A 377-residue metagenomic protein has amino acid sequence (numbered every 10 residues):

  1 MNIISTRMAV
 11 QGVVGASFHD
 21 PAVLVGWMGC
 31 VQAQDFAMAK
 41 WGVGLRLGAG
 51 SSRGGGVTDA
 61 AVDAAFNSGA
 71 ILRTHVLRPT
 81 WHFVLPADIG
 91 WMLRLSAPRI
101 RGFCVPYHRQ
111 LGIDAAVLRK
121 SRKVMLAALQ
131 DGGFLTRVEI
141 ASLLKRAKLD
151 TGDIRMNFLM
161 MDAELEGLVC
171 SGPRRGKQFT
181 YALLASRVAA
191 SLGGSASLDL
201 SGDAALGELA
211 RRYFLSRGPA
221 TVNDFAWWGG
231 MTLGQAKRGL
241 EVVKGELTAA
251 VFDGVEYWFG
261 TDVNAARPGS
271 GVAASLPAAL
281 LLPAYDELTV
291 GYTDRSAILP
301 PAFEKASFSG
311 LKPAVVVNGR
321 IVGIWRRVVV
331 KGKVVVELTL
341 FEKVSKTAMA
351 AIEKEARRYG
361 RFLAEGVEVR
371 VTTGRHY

Functional and structural regions predicted by a protein language model:
M1-V138, S142-G152, A302, V335: Phosphate-backbone binding and catalysis cores of DNA-processing enzymes
G56-A64, D150-D162, L233-L240: Short amphipathic alpha-helical interaction segments
N67-V76, T80-W81, E164-R174, G245-F252 (+1 more regions): A short, conserved structural fragment
F83-I89, R175-G194, Y257-G269: Short, cationic-aromatic polyanion-contact patches
L93-H108, A185-L209, G271-A274, A278-L280 (+1 more regions): Short, amphipathic alpha-helical interaction segments positioned at domain boundaries
A116-G133, G202-G218, L240: Positively charged, polyanion-binding regions of nucleic-acid-associated proteins
V242-A302: Non-catalytic regulatory appendages
P301, A306-Y377: Glycine-rich, small/acidic residue-mixed loop/short-helix segments
